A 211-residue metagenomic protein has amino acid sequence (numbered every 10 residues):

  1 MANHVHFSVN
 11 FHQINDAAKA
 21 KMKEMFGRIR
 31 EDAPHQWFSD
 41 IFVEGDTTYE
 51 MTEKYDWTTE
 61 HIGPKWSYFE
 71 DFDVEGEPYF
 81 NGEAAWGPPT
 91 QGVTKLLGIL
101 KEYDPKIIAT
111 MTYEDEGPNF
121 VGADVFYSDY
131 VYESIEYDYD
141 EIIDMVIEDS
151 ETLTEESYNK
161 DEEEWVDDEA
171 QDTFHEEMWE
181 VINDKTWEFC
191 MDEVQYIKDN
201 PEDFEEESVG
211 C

Functional and structural regions predicted by a protein language model:
M1-C211: Long, contiguous binding/interaction regions
